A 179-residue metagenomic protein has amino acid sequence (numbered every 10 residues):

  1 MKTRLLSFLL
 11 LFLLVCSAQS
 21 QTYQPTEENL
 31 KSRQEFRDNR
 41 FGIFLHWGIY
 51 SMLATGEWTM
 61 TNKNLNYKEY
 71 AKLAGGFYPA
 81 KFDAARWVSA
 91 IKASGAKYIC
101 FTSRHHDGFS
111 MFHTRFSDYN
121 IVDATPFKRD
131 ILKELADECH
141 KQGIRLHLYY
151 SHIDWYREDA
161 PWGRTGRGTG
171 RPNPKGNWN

Functional and structural regions predicted by a protein language model:
M1-T22: Bacterial Sec-dependent N-terminal signal peptides
S20-N179: Mature catalytic domains of secreted/periplasmic carbohydrate-active enzymes
